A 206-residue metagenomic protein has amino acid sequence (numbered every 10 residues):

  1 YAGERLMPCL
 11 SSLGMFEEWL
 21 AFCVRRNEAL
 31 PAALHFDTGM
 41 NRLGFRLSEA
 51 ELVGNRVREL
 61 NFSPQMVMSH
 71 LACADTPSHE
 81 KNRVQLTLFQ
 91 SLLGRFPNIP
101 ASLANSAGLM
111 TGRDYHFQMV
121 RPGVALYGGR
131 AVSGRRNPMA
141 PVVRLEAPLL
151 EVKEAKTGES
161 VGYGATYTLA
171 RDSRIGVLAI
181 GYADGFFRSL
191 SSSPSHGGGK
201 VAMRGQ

Functional and structural regions predicted by a protein language model:
Y1-S12: A glycine-rich helix N-cap at a beta->alpha junction
G14-P31, F36-K156: Active-site loop/helix belt of alpha/beta enzymes
V142-G197, A202: Functionally critical, mid-to-C-terminal surface segments that flank or help form catalytic/ligand
R204-Q206: Short strand-coil-strand connectors
